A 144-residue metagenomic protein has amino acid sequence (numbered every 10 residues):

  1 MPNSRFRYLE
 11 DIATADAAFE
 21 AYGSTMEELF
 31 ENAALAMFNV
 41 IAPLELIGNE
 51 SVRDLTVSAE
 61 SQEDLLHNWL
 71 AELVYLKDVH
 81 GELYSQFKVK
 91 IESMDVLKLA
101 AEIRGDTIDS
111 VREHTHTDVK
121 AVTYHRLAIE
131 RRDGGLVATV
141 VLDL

Functional and structural regions predicted by a protein language model:
M1-L144: Intrinsically disordered, low-complexity regions
